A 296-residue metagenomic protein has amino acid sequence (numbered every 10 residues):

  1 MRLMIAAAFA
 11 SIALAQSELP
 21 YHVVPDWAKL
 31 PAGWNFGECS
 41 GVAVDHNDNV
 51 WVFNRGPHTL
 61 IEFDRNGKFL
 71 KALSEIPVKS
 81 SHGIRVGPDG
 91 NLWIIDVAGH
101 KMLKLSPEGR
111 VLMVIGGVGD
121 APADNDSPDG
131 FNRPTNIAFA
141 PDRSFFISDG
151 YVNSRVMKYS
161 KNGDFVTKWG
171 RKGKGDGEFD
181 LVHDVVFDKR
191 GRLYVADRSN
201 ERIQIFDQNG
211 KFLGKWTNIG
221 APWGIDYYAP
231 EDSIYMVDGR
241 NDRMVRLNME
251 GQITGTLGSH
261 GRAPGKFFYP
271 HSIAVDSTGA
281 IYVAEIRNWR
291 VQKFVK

Functional and structural regions predicted by a protein language model:
M1-L3, T167: A generic membrane alpha-helix/interface feature
L3-I12: Sec-dependent N-terminal signal peptides
Q16-K296: Eukaryotic scaffold repeat domains enriched in small/polar residues
